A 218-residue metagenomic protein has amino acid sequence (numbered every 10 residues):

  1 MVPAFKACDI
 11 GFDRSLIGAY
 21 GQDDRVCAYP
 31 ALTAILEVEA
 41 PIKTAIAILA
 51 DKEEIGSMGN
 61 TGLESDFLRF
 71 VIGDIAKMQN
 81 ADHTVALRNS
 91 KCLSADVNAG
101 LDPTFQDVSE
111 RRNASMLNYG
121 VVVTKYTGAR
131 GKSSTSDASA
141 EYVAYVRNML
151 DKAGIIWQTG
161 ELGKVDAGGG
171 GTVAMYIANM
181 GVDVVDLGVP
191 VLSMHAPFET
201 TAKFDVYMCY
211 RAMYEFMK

Functional and structural regions predicted by a protein language model:
M1-A19, E37: Soluble metallo-hydrolase cores and metallopeptidase-like ectodomains found primarily in the secretory/periplasmic
F5-A7, L49-S57, G62, V97-A99 (+2 more regions): Acidic, glycine-rich active-site loops and adjacent beta-strand->loop/helix elements that engage anionic groups
G18-M58, E64-D66, F70, A212-Y214: Alpha-helical metal-binding/catalytic segments enriched in His/Glu/Asp
L36-L49, V189-K218: His/Asp/Glu-rich mid-to-C-terminal helical/loop segments that flank catalytic regions of hydrolases
P41-A47, Q79-N89, L150-K164: Flexible, glycine/charged-enriched surface loops at secondary-structure junctions
S65-L93: A glycine-rich helix N-cap at a beta->alpha junction
D102-F105, S109-A196: Active-site-adjacent substrate-binding region of metalloamidase/peptidase-like peptide-processing proteins
